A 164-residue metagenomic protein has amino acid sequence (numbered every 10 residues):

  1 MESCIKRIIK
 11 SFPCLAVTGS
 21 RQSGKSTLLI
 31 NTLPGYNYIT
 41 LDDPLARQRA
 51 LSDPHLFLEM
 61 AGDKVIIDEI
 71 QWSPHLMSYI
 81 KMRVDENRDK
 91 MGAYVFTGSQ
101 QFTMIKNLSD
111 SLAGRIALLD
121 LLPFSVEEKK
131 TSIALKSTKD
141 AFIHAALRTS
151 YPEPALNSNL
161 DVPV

Functional and structural regions predicted by a protein language model:
M1-K10: Pre-Walker A adenine-sensing motif
C14-V17: Hydrophobic anchor at the beta1->P-loop junction of P-loop NTPases
K25-S26: Conserved lysine of the Walker
Y36-I67: Short glycine-rich substrate-engagement loop in P-loop NTPases that contacts/grips substrate
M77-F96, Q100-F102, K106-D110: Conserved catalytic/switch belt of AAA+ P-loop NTPases
F102-L118, S132-A134: Short regulatory helix/loop adjacent to the ATP-binding pocket of P-loop NTPases
L122-V164: Interdomain hinge/linker elements that couple catalytic modules in large macromolecular machines
